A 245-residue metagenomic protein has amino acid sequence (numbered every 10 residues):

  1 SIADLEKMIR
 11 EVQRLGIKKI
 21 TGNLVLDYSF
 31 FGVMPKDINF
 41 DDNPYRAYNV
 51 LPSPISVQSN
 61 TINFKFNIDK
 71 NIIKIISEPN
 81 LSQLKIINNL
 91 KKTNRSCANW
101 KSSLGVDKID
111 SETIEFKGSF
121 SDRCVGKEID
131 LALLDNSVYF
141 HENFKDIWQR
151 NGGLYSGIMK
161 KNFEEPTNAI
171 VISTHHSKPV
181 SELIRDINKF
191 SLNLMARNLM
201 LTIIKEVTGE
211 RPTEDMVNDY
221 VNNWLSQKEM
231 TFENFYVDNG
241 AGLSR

Functional and structural regions predicted by a protein language model:
S1-E233: Conserved serine DD-peptidase/penicillin-binding transpeptidase domain and beta-lactam-recognizing active-site
N234-R245: Extended C-terminal subregions enriched in glycine
